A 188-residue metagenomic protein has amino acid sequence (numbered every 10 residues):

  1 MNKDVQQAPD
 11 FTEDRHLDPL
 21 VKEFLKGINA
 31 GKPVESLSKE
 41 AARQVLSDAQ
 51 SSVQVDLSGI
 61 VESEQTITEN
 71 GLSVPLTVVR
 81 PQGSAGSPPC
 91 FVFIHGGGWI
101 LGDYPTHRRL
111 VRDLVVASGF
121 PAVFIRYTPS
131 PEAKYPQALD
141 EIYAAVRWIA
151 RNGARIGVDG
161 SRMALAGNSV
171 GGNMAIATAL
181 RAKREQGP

Functional and structural regions predicted by a protein language model:
M1-V78: A glycine/proline-hinged amphipathic helix-loop "lid/cap" segment that gates access to hydrophobic ligand pockets
S63, V123, A166: Conserved Rossmann-like nucleotide-binding pocket used by diverse enzymes that bind dinucleotide cofactors
R80-G83: Short, low-complexity Ser/Thr-rich regulatory SLiMs
S87-G97: Short beta-strand element of the alpha/beta-hydrolase
H95-G97, Y127, P131, G167 (+1 more regions): Conserved phosphate-binding and hydrolysis motifs of nucleotide-dependent enzymes
D103-Y104, L110, S118, V123-R162: Catalytic nucleophile-loop/oxyanion-hole region of alpha/beta-hydrolase and closely related hydrolase-like folds
A144-P188: Primarily recognizes the serine-hydrolase "nucleophile elbow" in alpha/beta-hydrolase and SGNH/GDSL folds
